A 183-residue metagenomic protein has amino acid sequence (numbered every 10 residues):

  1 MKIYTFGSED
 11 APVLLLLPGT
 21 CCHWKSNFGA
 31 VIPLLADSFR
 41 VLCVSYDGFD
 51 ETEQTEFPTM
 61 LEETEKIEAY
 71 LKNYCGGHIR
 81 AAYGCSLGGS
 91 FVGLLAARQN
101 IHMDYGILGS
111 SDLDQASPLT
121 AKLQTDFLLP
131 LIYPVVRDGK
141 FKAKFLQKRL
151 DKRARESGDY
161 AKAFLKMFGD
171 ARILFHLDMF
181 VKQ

Functional and structural regions predicted by a protein language model:
Y4-E53: Conserved HGGG/HGGXW glycine-rich cap/lid loop of the alpha/beta-hydrolase fold
V13, R40, I79-A81, M103-Y105: Structural signature of beta-strand start/N-cap positions in the alpha/beta core of ABC transporter nucleotide-binding
F28-G29, E53-E56, P118-K122: Short aromatic-enriched loop/helix-cap "lid" or pocket-rim segments at secondary-structure transitions that line
L35, L95-Q99: Aromatic pocket-lining residues of Rossmann-like dinucleotide-binding sites
L42-Y83: Active-site loop/oxyanion-hole signature of alpha/beta-hydrolase fold enzymes
G84-V92: Gly/Ala-rich beta-loop-alpha elbow adjacent to hydrolase catalytic centers
A97, M103-V136: Flexible "cap/lid" loop of the alpha/beta hydrolase fold
S117-P118, R137-K182: Conserved alpha/beta-hydrolase catalytic His-Asp/Glu region
